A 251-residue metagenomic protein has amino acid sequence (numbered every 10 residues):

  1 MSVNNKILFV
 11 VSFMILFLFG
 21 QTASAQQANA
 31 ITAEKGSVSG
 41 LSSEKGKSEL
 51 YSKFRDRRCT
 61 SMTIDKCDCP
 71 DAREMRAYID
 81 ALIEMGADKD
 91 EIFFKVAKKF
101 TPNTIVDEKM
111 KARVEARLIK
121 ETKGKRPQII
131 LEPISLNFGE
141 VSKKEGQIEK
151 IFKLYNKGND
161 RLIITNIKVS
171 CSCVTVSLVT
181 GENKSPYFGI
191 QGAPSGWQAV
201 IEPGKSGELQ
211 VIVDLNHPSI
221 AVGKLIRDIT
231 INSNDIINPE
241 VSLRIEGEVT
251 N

Functional and structural regions predicted by a protein language model:
M1-V10: Bacterial N-terminal signal peptides that target proteins for export
V10-F19: Bacterial N-terminal signal peptides
G20-A30: Boundary at the C-terminal end of the N-terminal hydrophobic targeting segment
A25, G86-F94, K99-N251: Feature for long, exposed domains in two main contexts
N29-S48: Electrostatic cytochrome c docking/interface patches
T32-S37, T63-D68, A77-I83, G139-E140: Second-shell loop/turn segments in exported
S39-S43, S52-R76, K168-N183: Short, thiol/selenol-centered motifs that function as redox-active sites or metal-ligating centers
E44-Y51, R76-D80, K89, F93-A97 (+1 more regions): Extracytoplasmic/secreted envelope proteins and their assembly/folding machinery, especially bacterial periplasmic
